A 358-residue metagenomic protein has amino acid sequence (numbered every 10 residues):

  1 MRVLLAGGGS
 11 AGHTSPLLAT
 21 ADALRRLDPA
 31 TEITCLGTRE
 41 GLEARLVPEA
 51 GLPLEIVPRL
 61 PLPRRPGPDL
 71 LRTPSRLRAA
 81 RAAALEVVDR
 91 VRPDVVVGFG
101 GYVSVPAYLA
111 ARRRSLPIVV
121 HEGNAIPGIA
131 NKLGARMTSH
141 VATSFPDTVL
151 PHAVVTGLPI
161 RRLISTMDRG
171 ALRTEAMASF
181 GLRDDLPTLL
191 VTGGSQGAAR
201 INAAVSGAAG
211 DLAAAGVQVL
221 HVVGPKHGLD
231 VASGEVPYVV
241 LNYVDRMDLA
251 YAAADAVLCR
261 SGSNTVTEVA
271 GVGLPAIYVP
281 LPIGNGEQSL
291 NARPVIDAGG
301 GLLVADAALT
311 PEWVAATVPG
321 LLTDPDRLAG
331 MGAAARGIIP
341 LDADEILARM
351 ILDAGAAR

Functional and structural regions predicted by a protein language model:
V3-A11, A30-L85, T156, A307: Conserved nucleotide-sugar phosphate-binding/catalytic loop shared by glycosyltransferases and other
H13-R25: Short amphipathic alpha-helix
G41, L46-A50, L172-A178, L182-C259 (+4 more regions): Donor-nucleotide binding loops and adjacent catalytic segments primarily of GT-B fold Leloir glycosyltransferases
A83-V96, S104-V119, K132-M137: Glycosyltransferases and closely related glycan-assembly transferases that use nucleotide-activated donors
R112-T174: Active-site-proximal region of nucleotide-activated glycan assembly enzymes, centered on histidine/acidic-rich loops
R114, A252-D255, A270-V279, A298: Conserved donor-binding/catalytic loop of nucleotide-activated donor transferases
R327-L341: A short, well-ordered alpha-helix in the C-terminal region of glycosyltransferases
P340-R358: C-terminal alpha-helical cap of glycosyltransferases
